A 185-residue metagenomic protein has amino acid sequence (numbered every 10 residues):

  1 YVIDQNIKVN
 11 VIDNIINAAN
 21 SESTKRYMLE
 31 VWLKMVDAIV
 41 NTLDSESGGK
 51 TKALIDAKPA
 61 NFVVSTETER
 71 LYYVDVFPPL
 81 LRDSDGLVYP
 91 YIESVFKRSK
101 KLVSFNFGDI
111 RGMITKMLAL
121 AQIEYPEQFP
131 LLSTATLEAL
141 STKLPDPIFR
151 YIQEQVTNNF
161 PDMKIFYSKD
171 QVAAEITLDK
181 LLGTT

Functional and structural regions predicted by a protein language model:
Y1, Y27, Y72-Y73, Y89-Y91 (+3 more regions): Sequence-level detector for tyrosine residue identity
Y1-K34: Conserved structural core of kinase catalytic domains
V9, N20-M28, S99-K100, Y125-F129 (+1 more regions): Short, structured coil/loop segments at alpha-helix boundaries
Y27-F62: Conserved kinase catalytic-core segment
G48-G112: Catalytic activation segment of kinase domains across protein kinase-like and atypical kinase folds
S104-T185: Helical subdomain adjoining the active site within ATP-dependent kinase catalytic cores
